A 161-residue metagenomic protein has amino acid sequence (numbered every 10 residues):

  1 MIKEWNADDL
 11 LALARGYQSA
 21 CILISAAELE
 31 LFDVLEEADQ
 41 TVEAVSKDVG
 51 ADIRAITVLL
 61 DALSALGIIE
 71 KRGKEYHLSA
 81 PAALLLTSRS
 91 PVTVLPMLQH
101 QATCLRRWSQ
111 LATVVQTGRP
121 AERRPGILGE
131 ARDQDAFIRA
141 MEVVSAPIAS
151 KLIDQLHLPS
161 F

Functional and structural regions predicted by a protein language model:
E4-Q40, A44-F161: Conserved Class I S-adenosyl-L-methionine-dependent methyltransferase catalytic core
